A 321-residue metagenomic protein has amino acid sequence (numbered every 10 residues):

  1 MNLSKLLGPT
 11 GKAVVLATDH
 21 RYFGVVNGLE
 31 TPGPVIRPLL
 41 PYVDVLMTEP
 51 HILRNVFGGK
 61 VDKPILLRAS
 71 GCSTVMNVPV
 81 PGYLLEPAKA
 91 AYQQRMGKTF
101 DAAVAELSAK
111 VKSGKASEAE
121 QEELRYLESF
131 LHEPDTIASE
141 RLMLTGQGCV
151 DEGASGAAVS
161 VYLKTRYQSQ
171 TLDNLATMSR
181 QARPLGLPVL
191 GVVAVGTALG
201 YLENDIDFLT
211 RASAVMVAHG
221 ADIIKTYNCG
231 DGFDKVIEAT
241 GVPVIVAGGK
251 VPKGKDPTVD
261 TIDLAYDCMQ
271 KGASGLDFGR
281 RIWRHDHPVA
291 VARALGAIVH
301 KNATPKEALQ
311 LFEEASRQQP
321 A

Functional and structural regions predicted by a protein language model:
M1-D19, N55-D62, L311: N-terminal amphipathic alpha-helix/helix-capping segment at the start of soluble metabolic enzymes
N2, D44, T48-E49: N-terminal functional module of multi-domain proteins
R21, N27-V45, G58, I65-T74 (+4 more regions): Alpha/beta enzyme core
E49-L53, D231: Short, polar loop motifs at secondary-structure junctions
Q93, G97-V104, S108-V111, L124: Residue-level detector of alpha-helical secondary structure
V111-E120: Charged, low-complexity interaction regions
Y227-P320: Catalytic-face loop-and-helix region of soluble metabolic enzyme cores
